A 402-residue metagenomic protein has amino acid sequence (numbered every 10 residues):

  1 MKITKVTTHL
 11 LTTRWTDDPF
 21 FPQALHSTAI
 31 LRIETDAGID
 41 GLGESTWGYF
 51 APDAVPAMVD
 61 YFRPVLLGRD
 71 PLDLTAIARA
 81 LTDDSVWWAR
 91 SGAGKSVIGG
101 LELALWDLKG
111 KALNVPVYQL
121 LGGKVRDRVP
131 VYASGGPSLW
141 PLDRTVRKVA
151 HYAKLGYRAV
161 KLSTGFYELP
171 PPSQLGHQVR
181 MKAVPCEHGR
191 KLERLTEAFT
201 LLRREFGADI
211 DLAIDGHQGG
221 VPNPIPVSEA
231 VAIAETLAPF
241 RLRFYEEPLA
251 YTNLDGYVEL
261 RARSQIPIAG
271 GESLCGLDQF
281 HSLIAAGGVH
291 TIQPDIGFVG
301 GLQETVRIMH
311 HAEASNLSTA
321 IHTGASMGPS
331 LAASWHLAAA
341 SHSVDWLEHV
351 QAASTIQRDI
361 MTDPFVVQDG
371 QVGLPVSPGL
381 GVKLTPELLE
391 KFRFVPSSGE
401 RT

Functional and structural regions predicted by a protein language model:
M1-L42, T46-W47, A353-R358: Structured beta-strand/loop patches that form or line metal/cofactor-binding pockets in enzymes
I3, G38, F62, L101 (+8 more regions): Conserved, mostly hydrophobic/aromatic
L25, E235, R241, A250-Q371 (+1 more regions): Shared catalytic-loop signature of beta/alpha-barrel
E34-L113: Metal- or metallocofactor-binding catalytic centers and their adjacent structured scaffolds across diverse enzyme
G41-G43, V129-A133, R158-L162, L212-G216 (+5 more regions): Hydrophobic faces of well-ordered beta-strands that scaffold small-molecule active sites in alpha/beta enzyme cores
A93, E102-S138, L155-A159, T164 (+1 more regions): Glycine-rich, aromatic-flanked loop segments that form ligand/cofactor-binding clefts across common enzyme folds
R128, G136-V258: Metal-dependent enolase-superfamily TIM-barrel catalytic cores that perform enediolate-based chemistry
R358-T402: C-terminal extensions of enzymes
